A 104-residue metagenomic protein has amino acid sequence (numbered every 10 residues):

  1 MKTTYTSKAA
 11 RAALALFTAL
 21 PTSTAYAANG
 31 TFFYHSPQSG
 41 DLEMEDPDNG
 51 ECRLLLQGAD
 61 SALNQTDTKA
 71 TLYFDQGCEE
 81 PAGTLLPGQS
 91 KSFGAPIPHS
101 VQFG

Functional and structural regions predicted by a protein language model:
K2-G104: Compact beta-sheet-dominated domain cores in extracellular/mature segments
